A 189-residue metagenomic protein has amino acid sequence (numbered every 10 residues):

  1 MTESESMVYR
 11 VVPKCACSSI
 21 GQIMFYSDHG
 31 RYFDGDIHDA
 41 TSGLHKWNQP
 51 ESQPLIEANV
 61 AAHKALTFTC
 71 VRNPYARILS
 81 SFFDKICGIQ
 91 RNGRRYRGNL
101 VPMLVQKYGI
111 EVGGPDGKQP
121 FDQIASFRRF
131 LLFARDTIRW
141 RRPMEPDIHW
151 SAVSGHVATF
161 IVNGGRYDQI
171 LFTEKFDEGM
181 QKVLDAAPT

Functional and structural regions predicted by a protein language model:
M1-T189: Membrane-interface amphipathic segments in extracytoplasmic regions
